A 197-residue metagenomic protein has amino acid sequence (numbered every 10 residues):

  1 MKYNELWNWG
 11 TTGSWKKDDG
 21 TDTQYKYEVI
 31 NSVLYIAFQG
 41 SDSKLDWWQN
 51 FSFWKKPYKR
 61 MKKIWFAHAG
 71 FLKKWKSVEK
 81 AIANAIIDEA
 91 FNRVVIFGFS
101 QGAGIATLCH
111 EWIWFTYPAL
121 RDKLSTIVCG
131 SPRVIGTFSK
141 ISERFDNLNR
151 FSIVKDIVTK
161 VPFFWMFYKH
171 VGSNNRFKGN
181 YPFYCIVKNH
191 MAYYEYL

Functional and structural regions predicted by a protein language model:
M1-F97, Q101-L197: Non-catalytic, mobile gating and regulatory segments of ester bond hydrolases
